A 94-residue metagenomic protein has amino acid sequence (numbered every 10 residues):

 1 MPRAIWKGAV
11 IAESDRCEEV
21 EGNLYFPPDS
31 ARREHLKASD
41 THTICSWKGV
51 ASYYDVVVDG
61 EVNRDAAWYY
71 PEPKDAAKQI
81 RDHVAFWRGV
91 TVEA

Functional and structural regions predicted by a protein language model:
M1-A94: Terminal leader/tail segments of proteins
